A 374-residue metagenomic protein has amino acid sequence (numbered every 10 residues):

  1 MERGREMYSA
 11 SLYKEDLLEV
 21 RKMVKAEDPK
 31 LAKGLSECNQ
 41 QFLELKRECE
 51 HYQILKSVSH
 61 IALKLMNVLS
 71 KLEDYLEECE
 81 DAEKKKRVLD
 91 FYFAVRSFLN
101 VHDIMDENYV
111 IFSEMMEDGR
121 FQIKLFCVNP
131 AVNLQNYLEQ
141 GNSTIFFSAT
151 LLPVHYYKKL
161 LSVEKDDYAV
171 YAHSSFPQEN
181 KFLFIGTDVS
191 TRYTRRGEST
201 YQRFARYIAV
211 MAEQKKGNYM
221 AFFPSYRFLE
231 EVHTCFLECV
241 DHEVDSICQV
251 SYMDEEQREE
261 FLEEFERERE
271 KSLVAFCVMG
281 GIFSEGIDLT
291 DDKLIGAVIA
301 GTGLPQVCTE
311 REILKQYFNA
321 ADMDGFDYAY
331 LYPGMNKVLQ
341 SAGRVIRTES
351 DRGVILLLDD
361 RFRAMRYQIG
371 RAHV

Functional and structural regions predicted by a protein language model:
M1-R371: ASCE RecA-like P-loop NTPase motor cores that couple ATP hydrolysis to mechanical translocation on nucleic acids
